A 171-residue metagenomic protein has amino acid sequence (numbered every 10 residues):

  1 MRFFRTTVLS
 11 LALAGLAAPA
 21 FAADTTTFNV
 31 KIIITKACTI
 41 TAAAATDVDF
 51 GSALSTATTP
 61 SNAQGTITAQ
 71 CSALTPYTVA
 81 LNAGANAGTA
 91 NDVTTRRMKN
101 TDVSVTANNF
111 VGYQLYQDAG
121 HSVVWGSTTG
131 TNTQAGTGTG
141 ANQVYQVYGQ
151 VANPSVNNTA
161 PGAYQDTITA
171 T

Functional and structural regions predicted by a protein language model:
M1-V8: Bacterial N-terminal signal peptides that target proteins for export
L9-G15: Classic N-terminal secretory signal peptides
A17-P19: N-terminal signal peptide c-region/cleavage motif recognized by signal peptidases
A22-V105, T133-T171: N-terminal small/polar-rich segments of proteins
G51-T56, Y116-S122: Short, charged, low-hydrophobicity "junction" segments
N82-G84, Q114-D118: Predominantly extracellular/luminal cell-surface or secreted proteins
T106-G112: Surface-exposed, low-hydrophobicity beta-strand/loop segments enriched in small/polar/acidic residues
D118-N142: Extracellular beta-sheet repeat scaffolds used for adhesion and glycan interaction
